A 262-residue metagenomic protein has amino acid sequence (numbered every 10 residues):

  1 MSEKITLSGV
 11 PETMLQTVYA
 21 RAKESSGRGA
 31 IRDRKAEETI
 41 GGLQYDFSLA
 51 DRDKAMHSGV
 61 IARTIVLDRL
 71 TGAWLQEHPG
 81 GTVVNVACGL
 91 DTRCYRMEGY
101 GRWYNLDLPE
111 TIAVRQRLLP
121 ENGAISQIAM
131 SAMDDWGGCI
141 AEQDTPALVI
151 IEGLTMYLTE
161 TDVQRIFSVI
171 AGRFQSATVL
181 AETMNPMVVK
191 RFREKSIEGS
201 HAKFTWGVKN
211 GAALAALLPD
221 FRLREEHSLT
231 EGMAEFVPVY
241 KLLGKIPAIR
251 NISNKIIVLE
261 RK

Functional and structural regions predicted by a protein language model:
M1-V84, C88-M130, Q143: Rossmann-like AdoMet
W136-D144: Short amphipathic alpha-helix with an adjacent loop that forms part of the alpha/beta core around
V149-I150: A conserved beta-strand element that flanks and buttresses the S-adenosyl-L-methionine
Y157-V169: A short, conserved alpha-helix within the catalytic core of class I
R173-P186: Conserved beta-strand signature within the Rossmann-like core of class I S-adenosyl-L-methionine
P186-A202: Short, glycine-/aromatic-enriched active-site segment of Class I SAM-dependent methyltransferases
H201-E231: Short alpha-helix
F236-K262: Core SAM-dependent methyltransferase catalytic element
